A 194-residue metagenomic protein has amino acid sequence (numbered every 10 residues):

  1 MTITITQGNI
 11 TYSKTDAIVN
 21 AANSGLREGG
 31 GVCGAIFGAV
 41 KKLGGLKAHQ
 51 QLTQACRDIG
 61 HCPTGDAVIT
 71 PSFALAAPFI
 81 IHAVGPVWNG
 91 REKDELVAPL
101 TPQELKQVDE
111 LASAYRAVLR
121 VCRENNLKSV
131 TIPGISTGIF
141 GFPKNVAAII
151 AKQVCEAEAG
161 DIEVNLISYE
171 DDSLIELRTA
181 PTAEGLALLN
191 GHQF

Functional and structural regions predicted by a protein language model:
M1-F194: Macrodomain-like recognition of ADP-ribose-binding/processing modules
